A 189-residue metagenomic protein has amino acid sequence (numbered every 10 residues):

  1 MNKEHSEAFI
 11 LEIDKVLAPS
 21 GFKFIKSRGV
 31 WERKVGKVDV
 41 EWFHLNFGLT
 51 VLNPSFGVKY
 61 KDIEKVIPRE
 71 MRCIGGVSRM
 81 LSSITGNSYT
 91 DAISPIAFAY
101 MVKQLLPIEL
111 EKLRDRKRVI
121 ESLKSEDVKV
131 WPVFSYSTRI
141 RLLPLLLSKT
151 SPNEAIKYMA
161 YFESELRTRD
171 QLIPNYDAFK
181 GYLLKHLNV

Functional and structural regions predicted by a protein language model:
M1-S6, E32-V189: Intrinsically disordered, low-complexity regulatory regions enriched in serine/threonine/proline and acidic residues
K3-K26: Amphipathic alpha-helical segments
G29: An acidic- and aromatic-residue-enriched active-site/binding cleft used to recognize and process polar
